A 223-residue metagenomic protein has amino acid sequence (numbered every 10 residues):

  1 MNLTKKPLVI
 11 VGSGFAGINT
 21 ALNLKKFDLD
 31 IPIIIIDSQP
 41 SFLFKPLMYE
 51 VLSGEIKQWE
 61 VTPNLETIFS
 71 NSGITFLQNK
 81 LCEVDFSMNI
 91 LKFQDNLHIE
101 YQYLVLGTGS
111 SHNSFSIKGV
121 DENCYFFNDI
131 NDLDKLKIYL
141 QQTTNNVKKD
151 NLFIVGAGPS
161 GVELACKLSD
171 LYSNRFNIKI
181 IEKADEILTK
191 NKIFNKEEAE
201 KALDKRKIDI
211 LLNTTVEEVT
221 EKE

Functional and structural regions predicted by a protein language model:
M1-K5, V9, G73-N151: FAD-binding core/adjacent interface of flavoenzyme oxidoreductases
N2-I74, F153-I154, E163-I193: Beta1-alpha1 glycine-rich phosphate/pyrophosphate-binding loop at the start of Rossmann-like nucleotide-binding domains
E55, W59, K118, F127-I130 (+1 more regions): Short, conserved loop/turn and helix-capping segments at secondary-structure boundaries that abut family-defining
F76-N79, E83, L171-E223: A Rossmann-like FAD-binding core segment of flavoenzymes
L140, T144, L168-Y172, K207: Short, well-ordered alpha-helical segments in soluble proteins
